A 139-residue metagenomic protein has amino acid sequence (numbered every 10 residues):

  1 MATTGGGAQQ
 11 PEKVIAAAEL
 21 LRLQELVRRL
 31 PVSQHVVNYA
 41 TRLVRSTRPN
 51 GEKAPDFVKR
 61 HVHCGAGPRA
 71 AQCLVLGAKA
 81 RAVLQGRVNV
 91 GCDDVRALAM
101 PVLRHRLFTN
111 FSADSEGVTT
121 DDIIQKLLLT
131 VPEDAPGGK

Functional and structural regions predicted by a protein language model:
M1-E25, L30-L43: Conserved AAA+ ATPase core "coupling" helix
R48-K139: C-terminal engagement/docking regions of AAA+ P-loop ATPases
